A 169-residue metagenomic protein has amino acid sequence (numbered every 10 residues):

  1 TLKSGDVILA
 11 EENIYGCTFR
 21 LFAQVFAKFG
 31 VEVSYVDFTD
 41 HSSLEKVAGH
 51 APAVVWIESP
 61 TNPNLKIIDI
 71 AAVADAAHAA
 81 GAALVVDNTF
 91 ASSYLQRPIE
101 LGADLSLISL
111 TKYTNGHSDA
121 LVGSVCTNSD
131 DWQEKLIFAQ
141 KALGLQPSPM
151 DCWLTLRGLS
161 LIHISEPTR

Functional and structural regions predicted by a protein language model:
T1-T18, V36: Conserved PLP-anchoring active-site segment centered on the Schiff-base-forming lysine
I8, V55-E58, V73, D87 (+3 more regions): Buried hydrophobic positions in well-ordered alpha/beta secondary-structure cores of metabolic enzymes
Y15-G16, H41-S42, T61-K66, A91-S93 (+2 more regions): Short, small-residue-enriched loops and turns at beta-alpha junctions that line or gate enzyme active sites
A23-P60, N64-A72: PLP-dependent aminotransferase-class I/II
V33, L84-V85: Hydrophobic beta-strand scaffold residues
P60-A83, A91-R97: Active-site core of PLP-dependent enzymes with the aminotransferase class I/II
A103-I162: Active-site PLP attachment segment
I162-R169: Residue-level detector of conserved catalytic or cofactor/ligand-binding positions in enzyme active sites
